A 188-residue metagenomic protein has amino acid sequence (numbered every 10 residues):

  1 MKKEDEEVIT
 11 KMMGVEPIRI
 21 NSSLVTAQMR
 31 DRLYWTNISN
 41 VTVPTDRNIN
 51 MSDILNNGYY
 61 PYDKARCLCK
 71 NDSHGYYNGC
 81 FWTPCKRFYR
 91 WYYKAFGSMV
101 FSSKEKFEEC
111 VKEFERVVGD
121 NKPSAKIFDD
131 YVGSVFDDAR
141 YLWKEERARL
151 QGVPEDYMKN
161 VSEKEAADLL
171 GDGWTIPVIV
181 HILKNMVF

Functional and structural regions predicted by a protein language model:
K3-F188: S-adenosyl-L-methionine-dependent DNA methyltransferase catalytic core
